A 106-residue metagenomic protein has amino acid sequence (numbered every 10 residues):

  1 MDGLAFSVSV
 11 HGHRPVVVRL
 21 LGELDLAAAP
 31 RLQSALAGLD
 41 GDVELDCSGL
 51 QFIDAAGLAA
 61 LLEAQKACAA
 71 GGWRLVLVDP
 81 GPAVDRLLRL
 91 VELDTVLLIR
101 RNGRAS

Functional and structural regions predicted by a protein language model:
M1-F52, L62-S106: STAS-like cytosolic regulatory interaction modules
